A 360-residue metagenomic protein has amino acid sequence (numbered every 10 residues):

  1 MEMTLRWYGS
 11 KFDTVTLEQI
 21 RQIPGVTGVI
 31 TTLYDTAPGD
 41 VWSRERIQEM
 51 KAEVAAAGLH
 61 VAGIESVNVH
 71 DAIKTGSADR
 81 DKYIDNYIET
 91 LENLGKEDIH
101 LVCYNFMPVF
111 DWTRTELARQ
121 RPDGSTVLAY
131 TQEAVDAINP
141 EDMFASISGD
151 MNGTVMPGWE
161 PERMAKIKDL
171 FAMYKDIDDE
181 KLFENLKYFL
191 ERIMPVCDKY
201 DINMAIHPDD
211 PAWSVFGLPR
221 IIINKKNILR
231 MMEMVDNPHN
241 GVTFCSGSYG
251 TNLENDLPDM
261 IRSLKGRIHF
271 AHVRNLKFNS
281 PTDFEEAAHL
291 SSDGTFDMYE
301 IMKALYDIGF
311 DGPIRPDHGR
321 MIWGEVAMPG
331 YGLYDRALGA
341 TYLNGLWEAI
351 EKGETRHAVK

Functional and structural regions predicted by a protein language model:
M1-T4, G9-T14, K51-A55, A72-G76 (+8 more regions): Histidine-acidic metal/acid-base catalytic patches
D13-L17, I23, V41-H60: Glycine-rich, positively charged N-terminal anion/phosphate-binding segment
Q22, G58-K74: A short glycine/small-residue-enriched secondary-structure motif
G28-I30, G63, C103, A205 (+2 more regions): Conserved beta-strand positions in the central sheet of alpha/beta enzyme cores
T32-E49, F216: Glycine-rich, proline-tolerant flexible connector loops at the mouths of alpha/beta enzymes
S66-I73, N105-R114: Aromatic-lined carbohydrate-binding surfaces of glycoside hydrolases
Y104-P108, P208-D210, D317-G319: Short, well-ordered beta-to-alpha junction loops that form the rim of enzyme active sites and present histidine/acidic
V109-M164, I223: Aromatic- and acidic-residue-enriched segments that line the glycan-binding/catalytic groove of carbohydrate-active
